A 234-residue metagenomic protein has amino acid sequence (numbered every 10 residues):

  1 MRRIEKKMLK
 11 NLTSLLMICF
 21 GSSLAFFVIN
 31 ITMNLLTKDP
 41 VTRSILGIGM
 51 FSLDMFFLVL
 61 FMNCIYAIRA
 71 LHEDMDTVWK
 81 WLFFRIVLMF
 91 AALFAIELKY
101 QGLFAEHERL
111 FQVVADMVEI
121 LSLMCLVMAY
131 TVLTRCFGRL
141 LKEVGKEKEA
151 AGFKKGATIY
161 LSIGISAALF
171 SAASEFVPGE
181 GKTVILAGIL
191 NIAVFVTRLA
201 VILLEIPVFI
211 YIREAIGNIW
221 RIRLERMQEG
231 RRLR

Functional and structural regions predicted by a protein language model:
M1-L24, R43-G49, C64-R85: Cytosolic juxtamembrane helix and N-cap/initiation of the first transmembrane helix
I4-L9, M62-M75, Y130-F153, I202-R231: Cytosolic juxtamembrane helix at the C-terminal end of the final transmembrane segment
M17, D76-L93, A151-S166: Transmembrane alpha-helical segments of multi-pass membrane proteins
G21-L35: Alpha-helical transmembrane segments of multi-pass membrane proteins
M33-F51, Q101-I120, F176-A193: Membrane-helix interface and helix-disruption motif detector
M50-F61, M89-L93, V118-R135, R198-E205: Generic alpha-helical transmembrane segments
A92-G152: Membrane-proximal helix-loop-helix units in multi-pass membrane proteins
G164-R234: C-terminal transmembrane-bundle signature of multipass membrane proteins, characterized by strong activation on
